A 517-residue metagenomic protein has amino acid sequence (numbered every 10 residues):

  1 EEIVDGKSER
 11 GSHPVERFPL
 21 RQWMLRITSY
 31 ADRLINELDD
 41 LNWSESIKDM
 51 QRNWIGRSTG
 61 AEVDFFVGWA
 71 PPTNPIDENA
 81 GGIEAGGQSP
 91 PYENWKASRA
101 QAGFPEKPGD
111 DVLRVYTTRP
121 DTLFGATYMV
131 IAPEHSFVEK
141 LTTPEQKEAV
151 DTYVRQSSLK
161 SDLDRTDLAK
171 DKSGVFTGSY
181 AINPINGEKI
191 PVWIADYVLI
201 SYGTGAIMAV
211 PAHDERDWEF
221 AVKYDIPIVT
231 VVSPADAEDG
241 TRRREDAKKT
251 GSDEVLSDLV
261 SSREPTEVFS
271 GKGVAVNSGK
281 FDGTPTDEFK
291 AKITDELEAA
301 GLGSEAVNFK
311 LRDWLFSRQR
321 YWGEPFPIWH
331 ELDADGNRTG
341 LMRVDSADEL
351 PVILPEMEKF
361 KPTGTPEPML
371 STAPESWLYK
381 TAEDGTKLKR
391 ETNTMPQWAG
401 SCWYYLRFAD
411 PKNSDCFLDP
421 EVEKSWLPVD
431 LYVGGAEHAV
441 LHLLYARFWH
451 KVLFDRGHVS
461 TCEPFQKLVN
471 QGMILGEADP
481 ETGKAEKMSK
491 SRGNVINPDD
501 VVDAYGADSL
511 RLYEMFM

Functional and structural regions predicted by a protein language model:
E1-G68, W95, R99, F104-K107 (+6 more regions): Residue patterns forming the tRNA-binding/recognition surfaces of aminoacyl-tRNA synthetases and related DALR
K7, E62-F65, D111-T122, Y180-P184 (+2 more regions): Conserved catalytic micro-motifs used in adenylation/nucleotidyl-transfer and phosphoryl/amide- and methyl-transfer
K7-S8, S179, Y202-S233, S317-M517: Conserved active-site neighborhood of enzyme catalytic/cofactor-binding cores
M24-S58, A132-F176, L350-L378: Amphipathic alpha-helical
D40-W43, Y153-W193, D384-E421: Conserved oxyanion/phosphate-binding beta-strand-loop segments in alpha/beta enzyme cores
N74, N79, E238-D253, S257-R263: Short, low-complexity, charge-dense intrinsically disordered segments
P120-K140, Y321-E331, D335, L341: Structured, non-catalytic alpha/beta "coupling" segments that mediate domain-domain communication and provide generic
H135-P234, E267: Catalytic alpha/beta core of large soluble enzyme barrels
